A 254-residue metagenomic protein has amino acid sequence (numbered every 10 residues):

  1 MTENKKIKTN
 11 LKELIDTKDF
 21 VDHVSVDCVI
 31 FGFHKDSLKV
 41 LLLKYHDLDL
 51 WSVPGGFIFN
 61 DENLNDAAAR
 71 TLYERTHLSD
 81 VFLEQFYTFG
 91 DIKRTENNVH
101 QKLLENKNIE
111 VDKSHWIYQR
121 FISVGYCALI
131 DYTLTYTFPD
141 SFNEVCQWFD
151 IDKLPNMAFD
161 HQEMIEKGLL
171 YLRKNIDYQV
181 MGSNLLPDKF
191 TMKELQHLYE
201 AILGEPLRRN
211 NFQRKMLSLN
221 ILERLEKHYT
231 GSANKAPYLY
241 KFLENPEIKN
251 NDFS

Functional and structural regions predicted by a protein language model:
T9, E13-W51: N-terminal strand-loop-strand
D16-T17, S114, K227-S232: Short proline/glycine-enriched turn/loop segments at secondary-structure junctions
V24-V26, L38, I122-V124, E144 (+1 more regions): Change "...and in nucleic-acid phosphodiester-cleaving endonucleases..." to "...and in nucleic-acid processing enzymes
S37-R94, K174-H197: Conserved Nudix-box catalytic region and its N-terminal flanking loop in Nudix hydrolases and closely related
D66, E74-L134, R173-G182, N220-E223: Active-site segment of metal-dependent pyrophosphate-handling enzymes, primarily the Nudix hydrolase catalytic core
R120-Y132, Y136-L172, D188-K193, N211-K215 (+1 more regions): NUDIX/MutT-family hydrolases
H197-P206: Short helix-coil junctions and helix-kink-helix linkers
R224-S254: Long, intrinsically disordered, low-complexity Ser/Thr/Pro-rich regulatory/activation regions of nuclear proteins
